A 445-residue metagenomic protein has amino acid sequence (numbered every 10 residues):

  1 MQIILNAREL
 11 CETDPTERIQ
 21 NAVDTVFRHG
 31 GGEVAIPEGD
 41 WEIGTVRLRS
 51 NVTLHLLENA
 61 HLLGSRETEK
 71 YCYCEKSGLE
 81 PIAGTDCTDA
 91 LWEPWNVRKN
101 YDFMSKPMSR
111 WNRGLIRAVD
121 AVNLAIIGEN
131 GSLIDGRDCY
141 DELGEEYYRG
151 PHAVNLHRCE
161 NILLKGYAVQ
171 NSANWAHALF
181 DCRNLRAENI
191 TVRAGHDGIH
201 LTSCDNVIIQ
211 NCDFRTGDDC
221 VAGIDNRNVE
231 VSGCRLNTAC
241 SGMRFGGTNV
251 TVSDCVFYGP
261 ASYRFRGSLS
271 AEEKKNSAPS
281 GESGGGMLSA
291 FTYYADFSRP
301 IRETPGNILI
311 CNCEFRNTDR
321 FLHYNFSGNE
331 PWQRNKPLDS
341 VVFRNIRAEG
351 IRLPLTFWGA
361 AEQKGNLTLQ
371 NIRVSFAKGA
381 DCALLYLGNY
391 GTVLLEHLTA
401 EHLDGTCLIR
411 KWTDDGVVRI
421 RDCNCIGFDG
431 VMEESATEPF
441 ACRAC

Functional and structural regions predicted by a protein language model:
M1-C445: Extracellular/periplasmic carbohydrate-active domains that bind, remodel, or depolymerize complex polysaccharides
